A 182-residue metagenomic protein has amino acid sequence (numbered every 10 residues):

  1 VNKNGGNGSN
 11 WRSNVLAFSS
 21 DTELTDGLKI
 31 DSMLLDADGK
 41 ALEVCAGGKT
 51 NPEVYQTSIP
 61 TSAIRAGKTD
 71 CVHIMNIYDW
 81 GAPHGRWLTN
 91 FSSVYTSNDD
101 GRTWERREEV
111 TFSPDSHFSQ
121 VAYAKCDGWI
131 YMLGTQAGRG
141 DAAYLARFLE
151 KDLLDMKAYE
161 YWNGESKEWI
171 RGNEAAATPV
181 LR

Functional and structural regions predicted by a protein language model:
V1-Q56, R65-P114, G134-R182: Beta-rich carbohydrate-recognition and catalytic domains
T57-I64, F118-Y123: Beta-propeller and closely related beta-sheet repeat lectin domains
S116-Y123, G128-M132, Q136: Eukaryote-skewed repeat-based solenoidal scaffolds used as protein-protein interaction platforms, primarily
